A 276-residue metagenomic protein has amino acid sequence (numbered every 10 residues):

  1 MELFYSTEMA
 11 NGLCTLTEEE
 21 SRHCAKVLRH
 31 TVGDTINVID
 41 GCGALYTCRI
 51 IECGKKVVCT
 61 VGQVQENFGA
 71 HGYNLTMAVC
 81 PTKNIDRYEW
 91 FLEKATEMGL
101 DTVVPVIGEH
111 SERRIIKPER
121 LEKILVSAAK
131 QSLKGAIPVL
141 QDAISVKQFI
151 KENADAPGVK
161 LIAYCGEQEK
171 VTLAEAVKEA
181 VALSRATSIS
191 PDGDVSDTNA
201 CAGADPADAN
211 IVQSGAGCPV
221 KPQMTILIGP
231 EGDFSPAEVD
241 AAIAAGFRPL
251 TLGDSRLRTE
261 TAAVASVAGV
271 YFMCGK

Functional and structural regions predicted by a protein language model:
M1-N67, T198: N-terminal positively charged helical leader segments and presequences
K26-V58, K147-A174, E179-A180: N-terminal-biased segments
V64, G108-S111, E231, D254-S255: Short, ordered loop/turn segments at secondary-structure junctions
F68-I162: RNA substrate-binding interface of SAM-dependent RNA methyltransferases
I162-S184, K221-V239, F247-L250: Active-site/ligand-binding-proximal alpha/beta "capping" segment
E175-P222: Intrinsically disordered, low-complexity terminal tails and inter-domain linkers enriched for S/T/G/P/D/E
S235-K276: Structured adenosyl-cofactor binding patch, chiefly the S-adenosyl-L-methionine
